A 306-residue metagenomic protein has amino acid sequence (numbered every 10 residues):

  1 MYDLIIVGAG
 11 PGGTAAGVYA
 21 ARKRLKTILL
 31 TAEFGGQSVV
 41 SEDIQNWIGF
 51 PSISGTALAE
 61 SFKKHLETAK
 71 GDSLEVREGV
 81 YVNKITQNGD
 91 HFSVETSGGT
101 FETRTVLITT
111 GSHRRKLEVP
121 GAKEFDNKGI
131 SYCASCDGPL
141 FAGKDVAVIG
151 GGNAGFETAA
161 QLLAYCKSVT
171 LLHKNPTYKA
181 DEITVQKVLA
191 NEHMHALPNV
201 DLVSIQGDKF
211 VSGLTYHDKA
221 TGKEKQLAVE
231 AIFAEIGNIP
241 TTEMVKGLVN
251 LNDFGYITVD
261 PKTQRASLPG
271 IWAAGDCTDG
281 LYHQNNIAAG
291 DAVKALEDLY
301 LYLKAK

Functional and structural regions predicted by a protein language model:
M1-D3, G79, N127, A142-K144 (+2 more regions): Phosphate-coordination loops involved in phosphoryl transfer and adenosine-cofactor binding
M1-V7, Y19-L25, T215-K219, K225-A231 (+4 more regions): Rossmann-like nucleotide/phosphate-binding core characteristic of flavoprotein oxidoreductases
Y2-L74, K144, F156-E182, N252: Beta1-alpha1 glycine-rich phosphate/pyrophosphate-binding loop at the start of Rossmann-like nucleotide-binding domains
V7, I108-T109, V148, A234: Redox-cofactor binding/interface segments in oxidoreductases and associated redox assembly factors
G10-P11, S112-R114, N153-A154, D279: Residue-level detector of alpha-helix initiation sites
L66-T96, T100-T103, A164-P261, L301-A305: A Rossmann-like FAD-binding core segment of flavoenzymes
V76-A142, G151: Glycine/small-residue-rich loop that forms an oxyanion/phosphate-binding "nest" at active or ligand-binding sites
H113, E118, E124-L140, I236-H283 (+3 more regions): FAD-site-proximal beta/loop scaffold in flavoenzymes
